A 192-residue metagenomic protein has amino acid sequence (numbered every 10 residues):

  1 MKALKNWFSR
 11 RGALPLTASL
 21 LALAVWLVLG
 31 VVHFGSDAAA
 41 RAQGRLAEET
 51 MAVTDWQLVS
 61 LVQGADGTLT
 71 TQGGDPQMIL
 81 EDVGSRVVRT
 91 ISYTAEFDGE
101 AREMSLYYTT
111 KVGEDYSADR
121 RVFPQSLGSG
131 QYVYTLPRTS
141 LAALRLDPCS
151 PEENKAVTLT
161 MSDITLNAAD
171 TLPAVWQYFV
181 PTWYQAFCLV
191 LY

Functional and structural regions predicted by a protein language model:
M1-A3: N-terminal hydrophobic targeting signals that begin at the initiator methionine
K5-S85, T165-Y192: Glycan-recognition and processing domains
Q57-L58, V62-T135: Extracellular ligand-binding interfaces
T90, L141-R145: Short, conserved beta-strand segments of beta-strand-rich sandwich/propeller modules, principally
L144, M161-L166: Extracellular beta-strand elements of beta-rich domains used for carbohydrate recognition/degradation or cell-matrix
R145-K155: Short beta-strand-plus-loop segments that form exposed binding edges in beta-rich domains
E153-D163: Edge beta-strands of jelly-roll/beta-sandwich modules across compartments, strongly enriched in secreted/luminal
